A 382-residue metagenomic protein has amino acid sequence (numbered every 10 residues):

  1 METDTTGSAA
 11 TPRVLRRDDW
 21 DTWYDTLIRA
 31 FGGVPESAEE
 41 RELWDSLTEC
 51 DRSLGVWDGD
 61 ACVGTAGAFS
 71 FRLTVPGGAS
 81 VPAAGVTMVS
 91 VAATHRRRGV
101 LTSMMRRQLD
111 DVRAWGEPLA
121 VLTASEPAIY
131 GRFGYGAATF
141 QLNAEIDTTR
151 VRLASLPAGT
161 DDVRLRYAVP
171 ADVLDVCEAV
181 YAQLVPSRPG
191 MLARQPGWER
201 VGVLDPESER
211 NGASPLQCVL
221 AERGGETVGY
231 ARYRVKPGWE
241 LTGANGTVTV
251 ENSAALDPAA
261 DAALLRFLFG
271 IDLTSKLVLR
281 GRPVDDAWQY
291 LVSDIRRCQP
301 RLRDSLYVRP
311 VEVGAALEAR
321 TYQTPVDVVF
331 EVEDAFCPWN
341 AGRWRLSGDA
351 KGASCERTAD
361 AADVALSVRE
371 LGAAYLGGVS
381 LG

Functional and structural regions predicted by a protein language model:
M1-D21, P35, D58, P76 (+1 more regions): Intrinsically disordered, low-complexity, positively biased terminal segments
E2-M88, A93-T94, G99-T102: Glycine/alanine-rich phosphate-binding loops at beta-alpha junctions
V86-V91, R96-D110, D257-F269: Conserved acetyl-CoA-binding loop-helix of GNAT-fold acetyltransferases
R113-P118, T123-A144, V284-P300: Conserved active-site alpha-helix within GNAT-family acetyltransferase domains
N143-L156: Glycine-/small-residue-rich beta-strand-loop submotif within the FAD-binding core of flavoenzymes
